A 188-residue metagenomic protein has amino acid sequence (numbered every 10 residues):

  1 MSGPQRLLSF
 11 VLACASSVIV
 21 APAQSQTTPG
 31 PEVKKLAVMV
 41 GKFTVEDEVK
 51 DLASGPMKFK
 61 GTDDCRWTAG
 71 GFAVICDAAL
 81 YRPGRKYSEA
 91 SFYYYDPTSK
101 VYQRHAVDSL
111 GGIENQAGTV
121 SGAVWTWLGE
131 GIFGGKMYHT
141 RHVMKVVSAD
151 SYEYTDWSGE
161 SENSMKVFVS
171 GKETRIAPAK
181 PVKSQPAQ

Functional and structural regions predicted by a protein language model:
M1-Q5: N-terminal secretory signal peptides that target proteins for export/translocation
R6-L7, P186: Positively charged, low-complexity intrinsically disordered regions
S9-V18: Bacterial N-terminal signal peptides
Q24-Q188: Hydrophobic small-molecule pocket/channel-lining residues, especially in calycin-type beta-barrels
